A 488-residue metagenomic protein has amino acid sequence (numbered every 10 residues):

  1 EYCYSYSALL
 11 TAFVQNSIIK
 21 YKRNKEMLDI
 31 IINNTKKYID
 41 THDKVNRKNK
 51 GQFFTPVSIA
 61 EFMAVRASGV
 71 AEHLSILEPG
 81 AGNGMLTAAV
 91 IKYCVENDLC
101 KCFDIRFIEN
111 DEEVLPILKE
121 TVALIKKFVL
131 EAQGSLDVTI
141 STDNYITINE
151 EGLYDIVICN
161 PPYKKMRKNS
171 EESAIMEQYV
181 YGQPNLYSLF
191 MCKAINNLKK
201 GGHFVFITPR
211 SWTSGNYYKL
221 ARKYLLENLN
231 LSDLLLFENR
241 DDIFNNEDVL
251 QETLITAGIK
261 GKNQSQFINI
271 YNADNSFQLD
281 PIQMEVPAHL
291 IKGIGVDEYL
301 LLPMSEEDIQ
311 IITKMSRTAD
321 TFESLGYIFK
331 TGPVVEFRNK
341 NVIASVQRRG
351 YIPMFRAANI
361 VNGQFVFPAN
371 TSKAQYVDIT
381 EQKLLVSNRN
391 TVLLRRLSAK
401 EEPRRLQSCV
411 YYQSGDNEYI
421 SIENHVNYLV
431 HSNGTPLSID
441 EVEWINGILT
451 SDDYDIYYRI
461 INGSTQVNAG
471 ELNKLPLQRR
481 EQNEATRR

Functional and structural regions predicted by a protein language model:
A12, K48-N49, F53-F62, A81-A88 (+4 more regions): Signature of N6-adenine DNA methyltransferases within the class I
A12-D98, R106-I125, S214-A221, N468-R488: Class I S-adenosyl-L-methionine
L74-I76, K101-R106, G134-T139, G202-H203: Residue-level recognition of the N-termini of beta-strands and the immediately preceding loop/turn
C102, S135-D137, G152, I158 (+5 more regions): Short, well-ordered loop/turn elements at secondary-structure boundaries
A123-T147: S-adenosyl-L-methionine
D308-R488: Polybasic, glycine- and aromatic-enriched phosphate-binding surface used to engage nucleic acids
